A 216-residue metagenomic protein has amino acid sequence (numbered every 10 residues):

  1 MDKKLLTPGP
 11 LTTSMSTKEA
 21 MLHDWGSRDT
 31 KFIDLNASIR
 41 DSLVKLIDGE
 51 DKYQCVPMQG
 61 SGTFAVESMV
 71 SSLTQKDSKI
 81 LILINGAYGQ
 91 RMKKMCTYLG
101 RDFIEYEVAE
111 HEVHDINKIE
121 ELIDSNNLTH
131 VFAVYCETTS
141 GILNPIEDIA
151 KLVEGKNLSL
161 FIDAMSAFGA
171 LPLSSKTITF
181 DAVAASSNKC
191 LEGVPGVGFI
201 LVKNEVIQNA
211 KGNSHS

Functional and structural regions predicted by a protein language model:
D2-Q59, T63: A glycine-/small-polar-enriched, mobile loop at the entrance of the PLP active site in fold-type I
L5-T7, V56-Q59, E105-Y106, F132-A133 (+2 more regions): General beta-strand structural signal in soluble alpha/beta enzymes
T12, N188-S216: Active-site C-terminal subdomain of aminotransferase-like
Y53-L81, N85, G89-K93: Conserved beta-loop-alpha segment that forms the PLP phosphate-binding cup at the N-terminus of a helix
R91-D102, E120: Active-site-proximal loop->helix
H114-G169, A182: Active-site phosphate-binding strand-loop segment of PLP-dependent enzymes
K176-N188: Conserved active-site segment immediately N-terminal to the catalytic lysine that forms the internal aldimine
